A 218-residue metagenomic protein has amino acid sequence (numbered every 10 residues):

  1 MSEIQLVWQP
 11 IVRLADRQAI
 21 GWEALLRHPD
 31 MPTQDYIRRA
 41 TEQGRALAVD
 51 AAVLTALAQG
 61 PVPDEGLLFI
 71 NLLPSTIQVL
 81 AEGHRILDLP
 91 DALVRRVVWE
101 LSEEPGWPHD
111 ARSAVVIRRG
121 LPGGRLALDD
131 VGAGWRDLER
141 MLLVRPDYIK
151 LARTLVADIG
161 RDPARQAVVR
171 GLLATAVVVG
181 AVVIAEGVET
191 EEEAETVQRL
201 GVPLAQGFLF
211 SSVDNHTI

Functional and structural regions predicted by a protein language model:
M1-V94: Bacterial c-di-GMP phosphodiesterase EAL domain
E3-Q9, L14-Q18, R27-P29, T76 (+2 more regions): EAL-family c-di-GMP phosphodiesterase catalytic domain
D50, L54, S113, R165 (+1 more regions): Aromatic/hydrophobic pocket-lining residues that form the small-molecule binding cavity in soluble enzyme cores
T55, Q59, D88, V115 (+4 more regions): Replace "anionic and nucleotidyl ligands
A56-L57, E100, S113, G124: Conserved kinase catalytic-core helix
V62, E82-R96, V115-L121, M141-R145 (+1 more regions): Acidic (Asp/Glu)-rich catalytic clusters
V79-G83, H109-A111, E139: Short, conserved acidic/polar surface loops in the N-terminal third of protein domains
P108-G120, V168: Active-site core of PLP-dependent enzymes with the aminotransferase class I/II
